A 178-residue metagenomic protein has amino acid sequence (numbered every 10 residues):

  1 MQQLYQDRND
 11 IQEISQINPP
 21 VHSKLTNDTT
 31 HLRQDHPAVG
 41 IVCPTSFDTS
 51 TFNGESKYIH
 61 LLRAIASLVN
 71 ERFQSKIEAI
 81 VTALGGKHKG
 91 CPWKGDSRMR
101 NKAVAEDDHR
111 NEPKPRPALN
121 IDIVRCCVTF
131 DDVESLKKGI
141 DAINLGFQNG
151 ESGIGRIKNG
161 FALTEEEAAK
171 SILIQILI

Functional and structural regions predicted by a protein language model:
M1-N120, K137: Charge-rich, low-complexity segments
R110-I178: Long beta-strand-rich cores associated with HINT superfamily self-processing modules
